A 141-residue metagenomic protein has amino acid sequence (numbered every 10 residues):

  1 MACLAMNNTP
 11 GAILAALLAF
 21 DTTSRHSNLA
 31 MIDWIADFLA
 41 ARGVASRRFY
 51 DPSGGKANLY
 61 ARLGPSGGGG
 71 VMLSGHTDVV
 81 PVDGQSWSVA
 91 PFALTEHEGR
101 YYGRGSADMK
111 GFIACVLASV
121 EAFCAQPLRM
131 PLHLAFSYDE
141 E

Functional and structural regions predicted by a protein language model:
C3-S106, A122-R129: Acidic/His- and Gly-rich active-site-bordering loop/insert found across diverse amide/peptide-bond hydrolases
M109-E141: Acidic/histidine-rich catalytic neighborhood of metal-dependent amide-processing enzymes
